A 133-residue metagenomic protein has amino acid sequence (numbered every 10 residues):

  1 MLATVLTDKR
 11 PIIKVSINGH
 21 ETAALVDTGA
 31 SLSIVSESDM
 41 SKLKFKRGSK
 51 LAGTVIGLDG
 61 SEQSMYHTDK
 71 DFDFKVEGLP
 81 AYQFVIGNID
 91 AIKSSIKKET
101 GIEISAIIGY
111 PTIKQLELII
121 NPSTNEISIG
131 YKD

Functional and structural regions predicted by a protein language model:
M1-D133: Pepsin/retropepsin-fold aspartyl endopeptidases
